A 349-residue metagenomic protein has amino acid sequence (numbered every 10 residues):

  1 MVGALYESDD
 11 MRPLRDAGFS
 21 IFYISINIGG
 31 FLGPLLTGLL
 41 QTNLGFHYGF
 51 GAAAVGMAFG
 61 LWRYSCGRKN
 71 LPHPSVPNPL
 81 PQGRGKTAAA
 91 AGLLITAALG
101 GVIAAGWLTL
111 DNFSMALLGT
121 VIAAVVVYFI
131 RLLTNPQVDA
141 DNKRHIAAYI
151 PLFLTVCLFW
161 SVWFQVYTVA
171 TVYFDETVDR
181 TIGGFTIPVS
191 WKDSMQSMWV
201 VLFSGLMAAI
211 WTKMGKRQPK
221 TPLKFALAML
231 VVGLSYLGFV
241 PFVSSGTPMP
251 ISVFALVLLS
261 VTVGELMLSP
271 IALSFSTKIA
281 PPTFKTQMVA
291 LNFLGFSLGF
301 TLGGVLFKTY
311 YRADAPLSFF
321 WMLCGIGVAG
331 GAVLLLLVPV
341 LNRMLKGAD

Functional and structural regions predicted by a protein language model:
M1-D9, L266-A280: Intracellular juxtamembrane helix-capping segments at the cytosolic ends of symmetry-related transmembrane helices
D9-D10, G38-Y167, T171, E176-T181 (+2 more regions): Intracellular loop-helix junctions on the cytosolic face of multi-pass helical membrane proteins
L14-P34, Q41, G49, A54-G60 (+3 more regions): Glycine-rich segments within core transmembrane alpha-helices of 12-TM secondary carriers
L14-S20, N112-G119, I146-A147, T177-L202 (+6 more regions): Loop-to-transmembrane helix entry
L36-L44, I210-W211, G215, F300 (+1 more regions): Interfacial helix-cap and linker-helix signal at transmembrane-aqueous boundaries of multi-pass secondary transporters
A54, G60-L61, M229, G233-Y236 (+3 more regions): A generic transmembrane-helix signature of 12-TM secondary carrier transporters
T120-I130, F185-G215, A228-Y236: Transmembrane alpha-helices of Major Facilitator/SLC transporters
T247-M267: Hydrophobic core of transmembrane alpha-helices in multi-pass small-molecule transporters, especially MFS/SLC-type
